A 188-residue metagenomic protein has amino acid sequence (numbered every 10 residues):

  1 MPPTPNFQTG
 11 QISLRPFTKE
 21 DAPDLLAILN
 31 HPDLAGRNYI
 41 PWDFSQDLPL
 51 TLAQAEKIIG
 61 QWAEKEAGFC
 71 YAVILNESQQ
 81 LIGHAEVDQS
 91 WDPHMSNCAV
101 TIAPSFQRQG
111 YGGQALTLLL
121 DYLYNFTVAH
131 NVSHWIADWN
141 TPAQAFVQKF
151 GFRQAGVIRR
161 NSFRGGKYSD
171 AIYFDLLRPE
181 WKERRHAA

Functional and structural regions predicted by a protein language model:
M1-N30, C70, I74-A188: Acyl-donor (CoA/ACP) binding surface of acyl/acetyltransferases
D33-I59: Conserved GNAT-fold acetyl-CoA-binding loop/helix
I59-A72: A short helix-loop-beta-strand connector motif used in the catalytic cores of GNAT acetyltransferases and, in some
